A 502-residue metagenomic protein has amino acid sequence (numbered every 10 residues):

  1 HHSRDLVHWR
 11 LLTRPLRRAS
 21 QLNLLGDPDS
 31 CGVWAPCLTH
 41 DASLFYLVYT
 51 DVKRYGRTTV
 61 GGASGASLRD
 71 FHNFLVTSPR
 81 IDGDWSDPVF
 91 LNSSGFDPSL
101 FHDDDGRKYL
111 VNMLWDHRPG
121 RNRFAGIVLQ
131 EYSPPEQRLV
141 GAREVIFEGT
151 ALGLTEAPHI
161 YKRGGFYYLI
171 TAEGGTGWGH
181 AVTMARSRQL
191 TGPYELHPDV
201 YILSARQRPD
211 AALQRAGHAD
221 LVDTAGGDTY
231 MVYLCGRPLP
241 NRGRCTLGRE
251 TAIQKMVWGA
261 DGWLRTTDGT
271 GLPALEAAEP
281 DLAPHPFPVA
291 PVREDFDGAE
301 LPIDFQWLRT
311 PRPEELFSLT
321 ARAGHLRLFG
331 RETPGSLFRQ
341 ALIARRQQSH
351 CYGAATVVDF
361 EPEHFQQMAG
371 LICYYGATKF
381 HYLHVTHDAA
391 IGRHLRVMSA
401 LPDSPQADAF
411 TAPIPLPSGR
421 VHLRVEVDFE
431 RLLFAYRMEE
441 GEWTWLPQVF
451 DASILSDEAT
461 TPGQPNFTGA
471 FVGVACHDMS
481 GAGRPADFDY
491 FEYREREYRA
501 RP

Functional and structural regions predicted by a protein language model:
H1-P502: Carbohydrate-active catalytic/glycan-binding domains of CAZyme proteins, especially the secreted or lumenal ectodomains
